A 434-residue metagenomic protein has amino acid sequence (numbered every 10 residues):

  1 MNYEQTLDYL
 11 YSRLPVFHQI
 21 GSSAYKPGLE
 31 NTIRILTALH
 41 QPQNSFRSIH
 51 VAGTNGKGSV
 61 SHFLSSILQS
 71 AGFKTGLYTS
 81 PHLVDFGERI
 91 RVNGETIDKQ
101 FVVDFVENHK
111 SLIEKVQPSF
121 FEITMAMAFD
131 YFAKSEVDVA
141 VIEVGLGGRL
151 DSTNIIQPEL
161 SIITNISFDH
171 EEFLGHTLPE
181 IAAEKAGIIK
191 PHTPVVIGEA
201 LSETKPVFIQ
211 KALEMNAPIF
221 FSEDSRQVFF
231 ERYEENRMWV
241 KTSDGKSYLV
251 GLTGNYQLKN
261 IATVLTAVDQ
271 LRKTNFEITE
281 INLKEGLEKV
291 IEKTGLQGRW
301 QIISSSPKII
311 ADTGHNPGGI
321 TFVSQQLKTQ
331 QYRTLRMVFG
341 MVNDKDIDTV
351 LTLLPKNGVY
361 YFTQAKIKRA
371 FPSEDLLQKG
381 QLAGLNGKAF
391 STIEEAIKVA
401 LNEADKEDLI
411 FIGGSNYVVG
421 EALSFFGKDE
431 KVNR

Functional and structural regions predicted by a protein language model:
M1-G53, V60, S66-A71, Y78: Short functional linear segments
S22-L29, R34-N44, S70-I156, E172-L174 (+1 more regions): ATP-dependent carboxylate-amine ligase catalytic core
L64, R149-E159, L423-F426: Short Gly/Thr/Asp-enriched flexible loops that form oxyanion-binding sites at enzyme active sites
K134, V139-V144, S152-I162, I166-H170 (+2 more regions): Nucleotide phosphate-binding/pyrophosphate-handling subdomain across enzymes that bind or process nucleotide phosphates
A140-E143, L160-S247, I261, L265-I281: Acidic, Mg2+-coordinating active-site environments of NTP-dependent enzymes
G198-E199, K211-Y233, G251-N255, K284-E292 (+4 more regions): Beta-strand->loop->alpha-helix junctions that form or flank phosphate-binding loops in nucleotide-handling enzymes
L201-K211, N216-I219, K308-A311, P317 (+1 more regions): C-terminal helical cap/extension that packs against the catalytic core of soluble nucleotide-cofactor enzymes
S415: Active-site-proximal loop/hinge segments that shape catalytic or ion-binding/gating pockets
